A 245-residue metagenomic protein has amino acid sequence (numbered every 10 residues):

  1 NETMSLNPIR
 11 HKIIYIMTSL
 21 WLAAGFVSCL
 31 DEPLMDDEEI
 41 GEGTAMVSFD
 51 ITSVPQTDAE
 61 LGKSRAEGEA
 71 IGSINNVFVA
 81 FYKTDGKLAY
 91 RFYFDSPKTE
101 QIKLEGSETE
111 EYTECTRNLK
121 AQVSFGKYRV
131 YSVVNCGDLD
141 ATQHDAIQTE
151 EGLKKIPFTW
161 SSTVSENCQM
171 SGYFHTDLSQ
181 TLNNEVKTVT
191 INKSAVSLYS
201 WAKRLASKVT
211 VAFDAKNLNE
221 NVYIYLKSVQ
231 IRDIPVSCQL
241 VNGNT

Functional and structural regions predicted by a protein language model:
E2-M17: Bacterial N-terminal signal peptides that target proteins for export
Y15-G25: Bacterial N-terminal signal peptides
S28-T245: Sec-type signal peptide cleavage vicinity
